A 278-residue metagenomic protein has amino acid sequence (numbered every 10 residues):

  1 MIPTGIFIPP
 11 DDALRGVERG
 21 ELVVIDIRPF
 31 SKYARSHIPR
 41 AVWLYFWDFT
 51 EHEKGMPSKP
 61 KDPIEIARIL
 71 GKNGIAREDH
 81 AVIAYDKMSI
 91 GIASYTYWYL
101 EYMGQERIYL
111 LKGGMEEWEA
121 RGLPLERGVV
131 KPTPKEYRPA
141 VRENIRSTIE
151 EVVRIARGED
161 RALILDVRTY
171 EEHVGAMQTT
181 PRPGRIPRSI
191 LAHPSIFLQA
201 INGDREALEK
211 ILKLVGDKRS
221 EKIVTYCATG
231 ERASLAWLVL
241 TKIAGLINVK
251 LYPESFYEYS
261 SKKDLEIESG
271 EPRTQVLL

Functional and structural regions predicted by a protein language model:
M1-P9, T50, E116-P187, K263-L278: Active-site neighborhoods of enzymes that stabilize oxyanions during catalysis
I2-E65, A162-T179, R185-P194, D204-E206: N-terminal intrinsically disordered, low-complexity segments enriched in P/E/S/T
V23, H80-A81, L163, K222: Structural motif
E51-D79, A192-K222: Helix-loop module immediately N-terminal to the HCX5R catalytic loop in PTP-like cysteine phosphatase domains
S58-I155, E231-K250, E254-S255: Thiolate-centered catalytic microenvironments shared by cysteine-dependent enzyme domains
E206, L212, N248-K250, Y257-V276: Extended hydrophobic/aromatic segments used for targeting, binding, or gating
T225, E231, S261-D264: C-terminal soluble interaction/assembly domains
